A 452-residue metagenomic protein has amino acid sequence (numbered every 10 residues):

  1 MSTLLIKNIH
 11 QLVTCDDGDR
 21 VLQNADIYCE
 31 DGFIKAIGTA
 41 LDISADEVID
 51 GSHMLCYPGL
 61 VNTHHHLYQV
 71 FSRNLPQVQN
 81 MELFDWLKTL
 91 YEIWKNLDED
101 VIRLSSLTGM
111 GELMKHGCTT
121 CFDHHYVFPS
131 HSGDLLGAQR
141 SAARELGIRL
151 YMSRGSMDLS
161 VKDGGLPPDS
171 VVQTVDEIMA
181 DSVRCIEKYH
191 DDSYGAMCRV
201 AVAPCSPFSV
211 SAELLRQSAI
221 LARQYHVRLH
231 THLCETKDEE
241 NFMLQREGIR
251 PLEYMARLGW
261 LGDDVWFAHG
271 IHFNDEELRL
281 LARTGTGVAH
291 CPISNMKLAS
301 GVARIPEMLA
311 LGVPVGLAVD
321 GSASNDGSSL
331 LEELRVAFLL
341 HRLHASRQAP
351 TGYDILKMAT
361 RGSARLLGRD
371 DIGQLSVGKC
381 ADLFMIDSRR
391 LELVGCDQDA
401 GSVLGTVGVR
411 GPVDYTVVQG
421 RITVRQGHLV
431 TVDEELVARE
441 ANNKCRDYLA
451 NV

Functional and structural regions predicted by a protein language model:
M1-I43, M54-L55: N-terminal metal-binding scaffold of metallo-dependent hydrolase/deaminase domains
L4-N8, D42-T89, L107, G111-K115 (+1 more regions): Replace "His-x-His-based motif
C15, C380-A438: C-terminal cap of metal-dependent C-N hydrolases
F71-I102, H131, L159-V175, K237-D264 (+2 more regions): Active-site gating loops and adjacent loop-to-helix segments of metal-dependent hydrolytic enzymes
R73-H124, P129-R149, A180-Y194, N442-N451: Alpha-helical scaffold segments that flank or form the walls of functional sites
H131-G270, E276: Metal-coordinating catalytic core of metallo-dependent amide/deamination hydrolases
K162, K237-I249, E277-A282, A299-M308 (+2 more regions): Histidine/acidic-residue-rich catalytic or RNA/ligand-binding cores of hydrolases and nuclease-related proteins
R257-D264, P306-R390, T406-G408: His/Asp/Glu-enriched, well-ordered alpha-helical/loop segment that forms or immediately abuts the divalent-metal
